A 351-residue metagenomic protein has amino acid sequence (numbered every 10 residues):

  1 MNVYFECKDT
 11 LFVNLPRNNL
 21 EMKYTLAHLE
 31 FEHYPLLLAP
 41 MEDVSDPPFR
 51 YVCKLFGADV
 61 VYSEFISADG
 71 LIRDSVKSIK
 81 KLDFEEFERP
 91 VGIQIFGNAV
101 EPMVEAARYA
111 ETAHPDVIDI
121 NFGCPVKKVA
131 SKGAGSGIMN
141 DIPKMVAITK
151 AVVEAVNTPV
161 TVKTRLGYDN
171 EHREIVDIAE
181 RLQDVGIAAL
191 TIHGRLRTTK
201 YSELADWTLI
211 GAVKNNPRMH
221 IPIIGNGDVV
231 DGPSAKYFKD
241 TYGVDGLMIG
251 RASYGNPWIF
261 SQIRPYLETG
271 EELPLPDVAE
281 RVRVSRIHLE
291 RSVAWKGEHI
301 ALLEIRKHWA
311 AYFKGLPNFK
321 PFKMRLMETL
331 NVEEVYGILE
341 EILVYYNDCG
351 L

Functional and structural regions predicted by a protein language model:
V3-E6, T10-V13: Short hydrophobic alpha-helical segments enriched in small aliphatic residues
N19-E32, E42, P47-P48, A155-N157 (+5 more regions): Alpha/beta catalytic cores of nucleotide-metabolism and tRNA/nucleoside-modifying enzymes
E21-L26, E32, M41-D116: Glycine-rich, positively charged N-terminal anion/phosphate-binding segment
L38, C53, E64, I93 (+6 more regions): Conserved, mostly hydrophobic/aromatic
M41-D43, I66-A68, F96-N98, G123-P125 (+4 more regions): Active-site beta-loop-alpha junctions enriched in small/polar residues
V104-I118, F122-K132, P143-I221: Alpha/beta enzyme core
K132, I138, I142, E268: Proteins enriched for Cys/Gly/acidic motifs involved in redox and nucleic-acid/cofactor modification
